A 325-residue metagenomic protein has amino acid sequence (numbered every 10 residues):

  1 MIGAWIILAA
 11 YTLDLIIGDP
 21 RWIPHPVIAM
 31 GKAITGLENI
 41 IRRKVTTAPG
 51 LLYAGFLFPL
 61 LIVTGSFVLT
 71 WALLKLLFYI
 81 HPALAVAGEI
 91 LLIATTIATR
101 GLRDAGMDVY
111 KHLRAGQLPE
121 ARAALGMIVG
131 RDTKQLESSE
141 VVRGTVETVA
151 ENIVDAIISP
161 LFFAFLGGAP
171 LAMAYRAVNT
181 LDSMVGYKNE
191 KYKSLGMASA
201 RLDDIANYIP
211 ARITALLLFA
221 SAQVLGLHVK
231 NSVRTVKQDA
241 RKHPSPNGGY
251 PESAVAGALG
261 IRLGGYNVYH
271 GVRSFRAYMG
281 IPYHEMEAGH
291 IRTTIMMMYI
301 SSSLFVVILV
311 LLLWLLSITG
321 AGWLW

Functional and structural regions predicted by a protein language model:
M1-A174, V178, G186-W325: Hydrophobic alpha-helical transmembrane segments
